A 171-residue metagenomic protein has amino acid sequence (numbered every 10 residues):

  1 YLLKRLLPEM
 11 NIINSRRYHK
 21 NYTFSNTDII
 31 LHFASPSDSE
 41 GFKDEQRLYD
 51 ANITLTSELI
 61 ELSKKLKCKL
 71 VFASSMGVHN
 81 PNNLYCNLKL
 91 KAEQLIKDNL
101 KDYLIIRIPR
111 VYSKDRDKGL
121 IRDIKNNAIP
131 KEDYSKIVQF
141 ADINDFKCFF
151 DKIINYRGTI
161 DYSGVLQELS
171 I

Functional and structural regions predicted by a protein language model:
Y1-I12: Canonical Rossmann dinucleotide-binding motif of NAD(H)/NADP(H)-dependent dehydrogenases/reductases, specifically
K20-A51, L62-K64, M76-N80: NAD(P)H-binding glycine-rich loop region in Rossmannoid oxidoreductase-like domains and their noncatalytic homologs
A34, V71-S75, R107-P109, S163: Active-site beta-alpha turn of Rossmann-fold NAD(P)-dependent dehydrogenases/reductases
K43-E58, N87-L90, A141: Glycine-rich NAD(P)-binding loop of the Rossmann-fold in SDR/ketoreductase-type enzymes
T56-S57, L90-K97, C148: Conserved active-site helix of classical SDR/Rossmann-fold NAD(P)-dependent CH-OH oxidoreductases
S57-N87, L104: Conserved Rossmann-fold NAD(P)-dependent oxidoreductase catalytic core, especially the SDR/UDP-sugar
C86, Q94-D145: NAD(P)-dependent short-chain dehydrogenase/reductase
C148-I171: Mid/C-terminal beta-alpha module of Rossmann-like enzyme folds, strongest in SDR-family dehydrogenases/epimerases
